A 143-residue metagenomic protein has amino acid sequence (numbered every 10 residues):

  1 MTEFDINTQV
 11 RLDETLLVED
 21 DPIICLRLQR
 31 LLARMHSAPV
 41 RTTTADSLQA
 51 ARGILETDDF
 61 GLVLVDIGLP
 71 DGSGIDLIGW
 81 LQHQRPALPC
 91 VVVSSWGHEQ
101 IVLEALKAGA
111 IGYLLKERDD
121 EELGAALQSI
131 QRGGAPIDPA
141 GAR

Functional and structural regions predicted by a protein language model:
E19: Conserved acidic carboxylate
P22-T43: Two-component/phosphorelay signaling modules centered on CheY-like receiver
T44-L62: Acidic, metal-coordinating helix/loop segments flanking the phosphotransfer/catalytic sites of two-component signaling
S47, S73-D76: Acidic catalytic/metal-coordinating carboxylates
G53, I75-A87: Short amphipathic alpha-helix used as the core "switch/output" element in two-component signaling
D66-I67, S94: Active-site residues of response regulator receiver
V102-L106, E117-R143: Short, flexible helix-to-coil linker/hinge segments that flank and couple to helix-turn-helix
